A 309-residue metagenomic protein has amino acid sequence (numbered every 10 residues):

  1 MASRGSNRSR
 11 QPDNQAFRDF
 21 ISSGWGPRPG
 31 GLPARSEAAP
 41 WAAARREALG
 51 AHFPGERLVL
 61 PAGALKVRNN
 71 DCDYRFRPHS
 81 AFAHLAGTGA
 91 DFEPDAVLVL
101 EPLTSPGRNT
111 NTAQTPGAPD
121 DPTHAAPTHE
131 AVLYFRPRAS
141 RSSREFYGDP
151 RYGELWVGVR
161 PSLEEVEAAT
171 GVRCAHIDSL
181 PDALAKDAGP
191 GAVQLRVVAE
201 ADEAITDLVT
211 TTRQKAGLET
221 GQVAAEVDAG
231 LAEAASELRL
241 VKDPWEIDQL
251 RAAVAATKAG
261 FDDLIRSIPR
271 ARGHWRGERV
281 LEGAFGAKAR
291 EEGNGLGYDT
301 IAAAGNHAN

Functional and structural regions predicted by a protein language model:
M1-D262: A composition/biophysics-driven feature that prefers long, compositionally simple stretches
V67-P78, Q214-E219, A229-A234, R272-N309: Short catalytic-site patches enriched in acidic/histidine residues that coordinate or position cofactors/metals
R239-G293, Y298: Active-site pocket-lining segments that scaffold enzyme catalytic pockets across diverse folds
